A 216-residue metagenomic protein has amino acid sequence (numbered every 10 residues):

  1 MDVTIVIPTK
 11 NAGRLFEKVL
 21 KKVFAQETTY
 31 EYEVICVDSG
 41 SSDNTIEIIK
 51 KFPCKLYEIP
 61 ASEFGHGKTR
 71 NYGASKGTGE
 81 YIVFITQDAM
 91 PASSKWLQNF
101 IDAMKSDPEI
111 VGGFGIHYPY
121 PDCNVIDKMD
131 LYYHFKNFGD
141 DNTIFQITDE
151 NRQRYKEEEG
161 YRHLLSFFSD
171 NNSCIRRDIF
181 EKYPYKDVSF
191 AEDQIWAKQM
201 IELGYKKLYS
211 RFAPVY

Functional and structural regions predicted by a protein language model:
K21-E31: Short, acidic, metal-binding catalytic loop of nucleotide-sugar glycosyltransferases
D38-I46, A89-M90: A conserved acidic beta->alpha catalytic loop
P60-G77, Q87, K95, N99: Glycine-rich, basic loop-to-helix element that forms the pyrophosphate-binding segment of sugar-nucleotide handling
I82: Short aromatic/hydrophobic "clamp" motif used to bind/position activated sugar donors
M90, S94-D140: Conserved donor NDP-sugar-binding/catalytic core segment of glycosyltransferases
F145-I175: A recurrent flexible, glycine/aromatic-enriched loop bordering the glycosyltransferase active site that acts as
F190-W196: Acidic donor-binding loop at a coil-to-helix junction in glycosyltransferase catalytic cores that engages
L208-P214: Catalytic beta-strand/loop signature of glycosyltransferases that borders the donor
